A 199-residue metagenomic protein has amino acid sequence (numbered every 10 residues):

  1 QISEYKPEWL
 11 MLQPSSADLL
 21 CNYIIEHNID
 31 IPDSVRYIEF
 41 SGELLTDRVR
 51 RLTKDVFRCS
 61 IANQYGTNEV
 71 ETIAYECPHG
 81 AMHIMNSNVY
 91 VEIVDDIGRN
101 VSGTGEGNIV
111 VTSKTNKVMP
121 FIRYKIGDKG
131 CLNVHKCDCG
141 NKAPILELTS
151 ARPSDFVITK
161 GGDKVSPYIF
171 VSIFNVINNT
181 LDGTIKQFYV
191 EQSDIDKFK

Functional and structural regions predicted by a protein language model:
Q1-K199: Active-site glycine/GP-rich loop and adjacent strand/helix microenvironment that borders small-molecule binding pockets
